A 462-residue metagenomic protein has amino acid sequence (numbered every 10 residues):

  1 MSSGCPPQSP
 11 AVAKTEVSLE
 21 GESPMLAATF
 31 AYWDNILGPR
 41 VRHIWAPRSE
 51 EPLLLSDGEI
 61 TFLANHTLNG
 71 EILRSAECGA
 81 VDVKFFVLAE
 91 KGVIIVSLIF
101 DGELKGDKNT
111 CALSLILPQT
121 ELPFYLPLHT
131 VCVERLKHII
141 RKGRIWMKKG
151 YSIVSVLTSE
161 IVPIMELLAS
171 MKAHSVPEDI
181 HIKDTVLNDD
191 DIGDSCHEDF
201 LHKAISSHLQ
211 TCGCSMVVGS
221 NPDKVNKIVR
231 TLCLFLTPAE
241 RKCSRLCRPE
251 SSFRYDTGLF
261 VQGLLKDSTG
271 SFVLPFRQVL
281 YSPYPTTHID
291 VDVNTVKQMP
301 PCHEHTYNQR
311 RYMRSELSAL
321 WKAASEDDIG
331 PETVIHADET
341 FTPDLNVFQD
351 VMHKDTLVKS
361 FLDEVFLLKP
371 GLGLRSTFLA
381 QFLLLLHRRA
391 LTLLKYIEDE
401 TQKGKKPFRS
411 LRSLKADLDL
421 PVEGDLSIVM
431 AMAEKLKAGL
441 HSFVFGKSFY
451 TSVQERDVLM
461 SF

Functional and structural regions predicted by a protein language model:
S2, A27, R48-E50, L55-F462: Acidic, Ser/Thr/Pro/Gly-enriched alpha-helical scaffold modules and adjacent low-complexity linkers in large eukaryotic
S2-A27, A31: Short, basic/aromatic recognition patches
P39-V41: Hydrophobic "anchor" residues
I44-A46: Residue-level detector of high-confidence beta-strand sites
